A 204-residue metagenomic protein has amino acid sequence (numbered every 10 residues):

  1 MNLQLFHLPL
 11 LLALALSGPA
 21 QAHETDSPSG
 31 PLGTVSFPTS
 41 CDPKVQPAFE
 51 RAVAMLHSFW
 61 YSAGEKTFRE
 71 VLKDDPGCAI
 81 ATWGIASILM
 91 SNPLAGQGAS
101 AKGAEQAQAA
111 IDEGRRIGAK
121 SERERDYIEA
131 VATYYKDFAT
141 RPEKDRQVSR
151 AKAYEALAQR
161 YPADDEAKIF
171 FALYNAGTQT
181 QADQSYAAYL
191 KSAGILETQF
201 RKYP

Functional and structural regions predicted by a protein language model:
M1-Q4: N-terminal secretory signal peptides that target proteins for export/translocation
F6-S17: Bacterial N-terminal signal peptides
G18-A22: Sec/Tat signal peptide C-region and signal peptidase I cleavage site
H23-A163, K168-P204: Short coil/linker segments at helix-helix boundaries
